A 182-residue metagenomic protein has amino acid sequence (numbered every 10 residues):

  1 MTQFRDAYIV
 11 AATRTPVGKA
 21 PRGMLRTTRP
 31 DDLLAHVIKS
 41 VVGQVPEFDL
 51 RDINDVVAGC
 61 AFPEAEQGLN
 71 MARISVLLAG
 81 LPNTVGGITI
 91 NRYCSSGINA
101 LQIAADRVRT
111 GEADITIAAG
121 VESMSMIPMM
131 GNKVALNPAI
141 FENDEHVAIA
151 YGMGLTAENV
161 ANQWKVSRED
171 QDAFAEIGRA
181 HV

Functional and structural regions predicted by a protein language model:
M1-A7, A20-D52, A65-N70, V76-H181: Acyl-thioester C-C bond-transforming condensing/cleaving domain
A11, A58, A118: Redox-cofactor binding/interface segments in oxidoreductases and associated redox assembly factors
A12-V17: Short polar catalytic/cofactor-binding loops
D52-G59: Short glycine-rich phosphate-binding loop at a beta-alpha junction
A61-P63: Short, internal active-site loops enriched in acidic
